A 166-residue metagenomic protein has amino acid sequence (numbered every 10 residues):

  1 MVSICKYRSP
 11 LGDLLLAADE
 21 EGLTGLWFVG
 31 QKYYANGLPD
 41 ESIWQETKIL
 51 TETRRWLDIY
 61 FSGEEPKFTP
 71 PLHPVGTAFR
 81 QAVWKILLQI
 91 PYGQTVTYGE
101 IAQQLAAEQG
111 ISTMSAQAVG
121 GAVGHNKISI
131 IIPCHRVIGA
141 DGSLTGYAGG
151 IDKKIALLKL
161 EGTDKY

Functional and structural regions predicted by a protein language model:
M1-T24: DNA-contacting interfaces and partner/effector-binding or oligomerization modules in DNA-centric proteins
S3-P10, R55, E64-Y166: Nucleic acid-binding interface residues in structured DNA/RNA-binding domains, emphasizing the DNA-engaging scaffolds
L15-L16, G25, T97, G146: A sequence-level detector of short linear motifs
A18-T69: Compact structured core domains
